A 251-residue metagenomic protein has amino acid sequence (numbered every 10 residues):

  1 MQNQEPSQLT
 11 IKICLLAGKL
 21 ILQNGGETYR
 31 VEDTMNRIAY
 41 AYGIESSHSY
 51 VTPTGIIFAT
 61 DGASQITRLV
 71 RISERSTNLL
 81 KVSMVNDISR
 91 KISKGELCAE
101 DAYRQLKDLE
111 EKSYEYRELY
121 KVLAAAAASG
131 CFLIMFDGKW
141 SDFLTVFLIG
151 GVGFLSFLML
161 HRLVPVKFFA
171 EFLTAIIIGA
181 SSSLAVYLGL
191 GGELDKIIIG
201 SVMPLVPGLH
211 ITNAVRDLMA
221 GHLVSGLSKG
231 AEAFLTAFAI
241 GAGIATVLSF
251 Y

Functional and structural regions predicted by a protein language model:
M1-L97: Soluble N-terminal domains of membrane-associated systems
Q23, E27, Y40, I44 (+10 more regions): Generic secondary-structure signature for well-ordered alpha-helical cores
Y29, D101-E118, F168-F169, I197-G200 (+1 more regions): Cytosolic regulatory modules rich in charged/polar residues
E74-D142, K229-I240, L248: Alpha-helical transmembrane segments and their cytosolic membrane-interface
Q105-L109, G153-V164, H210-L223: C-terminal ends of transmembrane helices
E115-L188: Core alpha-helical transmembrane segments of integral membrane proteins
Y187-Y251: Generic detector of multi-pass transmembrane helix bundles and their immediately adjacent loops in polytopic membrane
